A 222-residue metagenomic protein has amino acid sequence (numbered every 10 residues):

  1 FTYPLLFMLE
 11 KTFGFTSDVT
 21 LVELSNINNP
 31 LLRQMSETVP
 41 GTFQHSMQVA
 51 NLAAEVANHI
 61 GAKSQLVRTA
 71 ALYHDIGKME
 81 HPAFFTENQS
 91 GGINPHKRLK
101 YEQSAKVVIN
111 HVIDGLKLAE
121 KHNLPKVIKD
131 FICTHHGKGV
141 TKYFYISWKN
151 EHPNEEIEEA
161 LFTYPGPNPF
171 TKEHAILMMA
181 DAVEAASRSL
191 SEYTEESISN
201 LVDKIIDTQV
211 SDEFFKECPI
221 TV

Functional and structural regions predicted by a protein language model:
F1-S36, P40: Generic detector of multi-pass transmembrane helix bundles and their immediately adjacent loops in polytopic membrane
L32-E195, S199, T208, D212: Divalent metal-dependent catalytic cores for phosphoryl transfer on phosphate-bearing substrates
D212-V222: Cytosolic regulatory/linker segments at or just downstream of nucleotide-handling modules in signal-transduction
